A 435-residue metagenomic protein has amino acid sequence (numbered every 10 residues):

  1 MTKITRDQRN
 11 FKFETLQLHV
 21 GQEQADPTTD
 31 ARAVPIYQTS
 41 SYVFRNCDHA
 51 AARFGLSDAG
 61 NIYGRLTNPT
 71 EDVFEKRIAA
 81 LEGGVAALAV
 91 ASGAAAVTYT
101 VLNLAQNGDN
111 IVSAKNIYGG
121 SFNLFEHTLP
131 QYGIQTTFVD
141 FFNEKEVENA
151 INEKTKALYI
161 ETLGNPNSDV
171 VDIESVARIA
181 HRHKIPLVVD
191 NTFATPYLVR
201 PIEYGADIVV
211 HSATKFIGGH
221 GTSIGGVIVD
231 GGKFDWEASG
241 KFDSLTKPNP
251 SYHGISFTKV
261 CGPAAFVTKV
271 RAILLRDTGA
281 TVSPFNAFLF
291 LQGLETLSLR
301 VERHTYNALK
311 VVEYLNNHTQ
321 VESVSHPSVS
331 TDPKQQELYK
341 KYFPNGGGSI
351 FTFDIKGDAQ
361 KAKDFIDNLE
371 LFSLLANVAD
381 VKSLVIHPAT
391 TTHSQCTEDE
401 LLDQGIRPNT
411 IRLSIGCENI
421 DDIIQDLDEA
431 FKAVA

Functional and structural regions predicted by a protein language model:
M1-K3, E14, V85, E126-H127 (+6 more regions): PLP-dependent enzyme catalytic core of the Aspartate aminotransferase-like
T2-N68, K76-R77: N-terminal "arm"/small-domain region of PLP-dependent enzymes with the aminotransferase-like
T2-R9, Q17, G21-A25, A87-N317: Conserved PLP-enzyme active-site core in the AAT-like
A25, V43-C47, D235-W236, L297 (+3 more regions): Short, acidic Gly/Pro/Ser/Thr-rich loop/turn segments
N46-A95, G120-T128: Conserved N-terminal alpha-helix of the aminotransferase class I/II PLP-enzyme fold
C47-A52, T100, Q425-D426: Short, glycine/acidic-enriched capping/hinge loops at junctions between secondary-structure elements
A59, V85, N286, F290 (+3 more regions): Short amphipathic alpha-helical segments
V301, L309, E313-N316, Q320-I411 (+1 more regions): Conserved C-terminal alpha-helix-loop-beta "cap" of PLP-dependent enzymes that closes/shapes the active-site mouth
